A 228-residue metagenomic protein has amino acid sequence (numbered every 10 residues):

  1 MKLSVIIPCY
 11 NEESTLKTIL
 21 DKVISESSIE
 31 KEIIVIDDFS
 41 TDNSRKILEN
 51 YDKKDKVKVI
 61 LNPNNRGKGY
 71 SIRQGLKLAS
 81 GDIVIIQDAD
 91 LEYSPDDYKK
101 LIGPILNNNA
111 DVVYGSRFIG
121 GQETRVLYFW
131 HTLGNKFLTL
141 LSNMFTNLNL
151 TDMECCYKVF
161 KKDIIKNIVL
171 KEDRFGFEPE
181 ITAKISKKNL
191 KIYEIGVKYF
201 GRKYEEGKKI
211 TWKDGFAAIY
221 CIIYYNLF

Functional and structural regions predicted by a protein language model:
K2-S4, E32, E180: Cell-envelope/extracellular polymer assembly enzymes that use nucleotide-activated donors
I7, L20, E30-F39, I60-N62: Short beta-strand/loop segment that forms part of the nucleotide-sugar
E12-S25: Short, well-formed alpha-helical segments that are part of the catalytic scaffolds of diverse glycosyltransferases
K31-I34, R45-L78: Conserved donor nucleotide-binding strand/loop of the catalytic core
D37-K46, L91: A conserved acidic beta->alpha catalytic loop
N62-L78, P95-F175, F200-Y220: Acceptor/aglycone-binding surface of glycosyltransferases and processive sugar-polymer synthases
V84: Short aromatic/hydrophobic "clamp" motif used to bind/position activated sugar donors
I164-I168, R174-K191: A short, conserved alpha-helix in the catalytic core of glycosyltransferases
